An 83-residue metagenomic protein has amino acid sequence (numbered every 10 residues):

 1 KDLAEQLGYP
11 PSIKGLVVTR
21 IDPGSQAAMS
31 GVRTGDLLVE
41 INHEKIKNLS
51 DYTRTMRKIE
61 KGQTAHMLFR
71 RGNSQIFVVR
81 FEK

Functional and structural regions predicted by a protein language model:
K1-K83: C-terminal recognition in membrane/secretory proteostasis and scaffolding
